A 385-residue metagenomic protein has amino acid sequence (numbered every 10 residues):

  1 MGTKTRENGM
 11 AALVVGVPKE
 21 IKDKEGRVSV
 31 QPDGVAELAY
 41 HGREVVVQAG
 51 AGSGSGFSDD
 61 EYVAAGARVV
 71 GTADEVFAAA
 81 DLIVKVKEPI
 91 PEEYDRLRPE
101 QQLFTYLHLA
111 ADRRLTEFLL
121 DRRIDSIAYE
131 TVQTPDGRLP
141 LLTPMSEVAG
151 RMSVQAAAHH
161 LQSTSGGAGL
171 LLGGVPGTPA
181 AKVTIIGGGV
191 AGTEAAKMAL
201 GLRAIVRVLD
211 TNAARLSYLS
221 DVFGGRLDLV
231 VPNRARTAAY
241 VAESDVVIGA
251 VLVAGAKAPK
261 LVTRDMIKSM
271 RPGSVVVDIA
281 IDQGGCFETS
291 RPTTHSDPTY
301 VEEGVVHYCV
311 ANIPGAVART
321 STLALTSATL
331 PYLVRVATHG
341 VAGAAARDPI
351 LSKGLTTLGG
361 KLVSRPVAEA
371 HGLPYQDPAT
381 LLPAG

Functional and structural regions predicted by a protein language model:
G2-E7, A11-F118, R122: An N-terminal-biased, well-structured beta-alpha scaffold segment characteristic of Rossmann-like dinucleotide-binding
G2-V14, E20, P89-A181, V310-N312: Glycine/serine-rich phosphate-binding loop and adjoining beta1-alpha1 elements at the start of nucleotide-handling
V17, V46-A49, V69-G71, K85 (+7 more regions): General beta-strand structural signal in soluble alpha/beta enzymes
P18-F57, G166-G249, T299: Glycine-rich phosphate/diphosphate-binding loop of Rossmann-like nucleotide-binding domains
D81, K87-E88, L107-H108, N233 (+3 more regions): Short glycine-/small-residue-rich Rossmann-like dinucleotide-binding loops
E130-L171, A180, I281, C286-G385: Adenosine-phosphate binding glycine-rich loop
D221-G304: Rossmann-like adenosine-cofactor binding region
